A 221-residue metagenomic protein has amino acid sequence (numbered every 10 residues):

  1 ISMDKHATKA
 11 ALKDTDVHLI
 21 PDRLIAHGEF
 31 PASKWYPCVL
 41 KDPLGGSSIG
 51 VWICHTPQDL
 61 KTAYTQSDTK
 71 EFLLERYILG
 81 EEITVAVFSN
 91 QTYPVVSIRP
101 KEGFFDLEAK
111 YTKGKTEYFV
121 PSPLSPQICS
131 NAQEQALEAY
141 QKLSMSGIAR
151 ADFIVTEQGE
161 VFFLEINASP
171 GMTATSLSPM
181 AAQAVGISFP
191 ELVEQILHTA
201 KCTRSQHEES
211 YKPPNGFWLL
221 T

Functional and structural regions predicted by a protein language model:
I1-G80, T221: Active-site nucleotide/adenylate-binding loops and adjacent lid/helix of ATP-dependent enzymes
K5-K9, L60, F104, T175-S178 (+1 more regions): A general structural signal for well-ordered alpha-helical segments in protein cores
T15, Q66-D68, Y111-G114, A139 (+1 more regions): Alpha-helix boundary/capping residues
W35-P37, E82-T84, R150, F163: Broad gene-expression machinery/nucleic-acid interaction feature
S48, E117-F119, T173-S178: Short small-residue beta-strand/loop micro-motif enriched in glycine and branched aliphatics
H55-E134, V155-F162: Phosphate-binding site of ATP-dependent enzymes
P126-T221: ATP-dependent carboxylate activation and anion-phosphoryl transfer catalytic cores that bind Mg-ATP to form
